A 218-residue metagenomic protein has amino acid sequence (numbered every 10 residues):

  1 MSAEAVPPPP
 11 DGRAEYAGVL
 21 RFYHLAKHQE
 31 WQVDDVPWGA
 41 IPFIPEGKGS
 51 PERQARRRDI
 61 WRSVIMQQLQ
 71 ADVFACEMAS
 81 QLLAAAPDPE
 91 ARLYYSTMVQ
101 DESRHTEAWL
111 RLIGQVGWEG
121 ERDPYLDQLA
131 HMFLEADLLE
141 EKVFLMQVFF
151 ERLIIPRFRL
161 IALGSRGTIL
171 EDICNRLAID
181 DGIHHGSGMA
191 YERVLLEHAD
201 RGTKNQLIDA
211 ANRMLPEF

Functional and structural regions predicted by a protein language model:
M1-R92, G114-D127, A136-D137, E141 (+1 more regions): Terminal targeting/low-complexity segments that flank the catalytic cores of oxidoreductases
V64-I65, Y95, F144, C174: Short alpha-helical scaffolding segments that buttress acidic/His motifs in well-ordered protein cores
Q68-C76, M98-I113, Q147-I155, L177-E192: Alpha-helical transition-metal enzyme core signature, strongest for iron centers
A79-L83, S96, R159-A162, N175 (+1 more regions): Amphipathic alpha-helical segments within well-ordered protein domains
A86-P87, A162-R166: Short helix-loop-helix connector
T106-I161: Active-site-adjacent scaffolding segments
P156, R166-F218: Secondary-shell segments that build the walls of catalytic and ion/ligand-binding clefts
